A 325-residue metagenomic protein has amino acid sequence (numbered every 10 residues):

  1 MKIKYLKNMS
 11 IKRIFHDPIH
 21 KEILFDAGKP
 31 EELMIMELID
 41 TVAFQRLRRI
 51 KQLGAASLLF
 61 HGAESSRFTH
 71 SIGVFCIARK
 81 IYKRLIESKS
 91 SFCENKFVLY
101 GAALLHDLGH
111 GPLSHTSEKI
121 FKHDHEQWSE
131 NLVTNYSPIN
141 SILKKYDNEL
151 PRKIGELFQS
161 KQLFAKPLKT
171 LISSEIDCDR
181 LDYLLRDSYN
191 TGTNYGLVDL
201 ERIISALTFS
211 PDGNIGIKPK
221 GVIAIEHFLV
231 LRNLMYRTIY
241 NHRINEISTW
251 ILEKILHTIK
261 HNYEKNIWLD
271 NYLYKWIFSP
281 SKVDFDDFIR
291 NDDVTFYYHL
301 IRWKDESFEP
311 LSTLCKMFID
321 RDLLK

Functional and structural regions predicted by a protein language model:
M1-V98, P112-E118, K122-K325: Histidine-centered, transition-metal-coordinating active-site segments
V98, A103-L104: Elongated alpha-helical scaffolds
L105, G109-H110: Short active-site segment of divalent metal-dependent hydrolases/proteases that encodes the spacing between
